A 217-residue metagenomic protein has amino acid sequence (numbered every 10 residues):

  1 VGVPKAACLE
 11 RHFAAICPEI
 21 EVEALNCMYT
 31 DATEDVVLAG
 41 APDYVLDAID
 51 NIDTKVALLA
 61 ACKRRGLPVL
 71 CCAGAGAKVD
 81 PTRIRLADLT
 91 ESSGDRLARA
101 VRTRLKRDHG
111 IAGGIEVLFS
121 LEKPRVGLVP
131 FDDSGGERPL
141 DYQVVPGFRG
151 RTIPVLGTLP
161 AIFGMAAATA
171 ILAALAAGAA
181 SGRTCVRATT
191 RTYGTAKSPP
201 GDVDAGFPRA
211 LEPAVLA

Functional and structural regions predicted by a protein language model:
V1-A217: Adenine nucleotide-associated cytosolic modules
